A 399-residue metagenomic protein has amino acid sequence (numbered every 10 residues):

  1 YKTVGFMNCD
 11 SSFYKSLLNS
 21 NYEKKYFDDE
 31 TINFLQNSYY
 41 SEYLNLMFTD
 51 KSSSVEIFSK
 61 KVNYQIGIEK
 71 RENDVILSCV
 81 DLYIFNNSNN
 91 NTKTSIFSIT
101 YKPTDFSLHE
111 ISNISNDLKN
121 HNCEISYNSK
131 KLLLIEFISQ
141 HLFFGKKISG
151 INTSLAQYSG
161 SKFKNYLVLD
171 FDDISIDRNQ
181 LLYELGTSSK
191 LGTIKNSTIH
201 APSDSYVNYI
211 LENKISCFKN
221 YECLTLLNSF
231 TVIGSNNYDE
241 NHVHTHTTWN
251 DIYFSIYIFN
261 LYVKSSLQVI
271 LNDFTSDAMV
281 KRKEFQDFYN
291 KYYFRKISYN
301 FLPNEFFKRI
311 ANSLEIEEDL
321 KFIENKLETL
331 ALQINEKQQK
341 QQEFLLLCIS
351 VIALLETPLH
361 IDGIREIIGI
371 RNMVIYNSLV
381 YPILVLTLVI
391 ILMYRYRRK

Functional and structural regions predicted by a protein language model:
Y1-Y221: Short Lys/Arg-enriched alpha/beta "domain-start" segment
V4, V55, V62, V75 (+14 more regions): Extended aliphatic helical segments
D50-C79, S175-Y183, N236-Y238, S265-S276 (+3 more regions): Generic hydrophobic segment detector
G160, K164-F301: Membrane-proximal, solvent-exposed terminal domains/tails of membrane-associated proteins
E222, I233, R309, E366-I367 (+1 more regions): Internal helix-turn-beta structural module
W249-I364: Membrane-associated alpha-helical segments
L347-K399: Alpha-helical transmembrane anchor segments
